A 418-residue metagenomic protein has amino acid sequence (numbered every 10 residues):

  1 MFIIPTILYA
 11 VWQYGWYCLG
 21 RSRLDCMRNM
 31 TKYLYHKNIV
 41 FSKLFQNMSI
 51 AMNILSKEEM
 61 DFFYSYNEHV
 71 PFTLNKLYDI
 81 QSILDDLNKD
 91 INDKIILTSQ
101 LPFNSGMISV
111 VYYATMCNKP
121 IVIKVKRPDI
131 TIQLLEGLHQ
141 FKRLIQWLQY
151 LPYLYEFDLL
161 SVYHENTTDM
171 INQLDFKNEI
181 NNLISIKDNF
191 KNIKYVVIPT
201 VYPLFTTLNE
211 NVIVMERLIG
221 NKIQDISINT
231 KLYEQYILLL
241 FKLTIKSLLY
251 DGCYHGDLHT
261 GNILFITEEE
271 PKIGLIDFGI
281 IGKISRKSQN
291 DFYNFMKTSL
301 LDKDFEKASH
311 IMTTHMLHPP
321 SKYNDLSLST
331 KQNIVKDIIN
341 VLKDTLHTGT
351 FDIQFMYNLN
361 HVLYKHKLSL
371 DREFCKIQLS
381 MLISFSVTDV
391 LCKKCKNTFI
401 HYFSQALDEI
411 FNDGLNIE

Functional and structural regions predicted by a protein language model:
M1-S247, G252, L264-N290, N294-E418: Broad phosphate/nucleotide-binding scaffolds in NTP-utilizing and phosphate-metabolizing enzymes
G252, D257-H259: Conserved catalytic-loop position in the HRD/HxD motif
